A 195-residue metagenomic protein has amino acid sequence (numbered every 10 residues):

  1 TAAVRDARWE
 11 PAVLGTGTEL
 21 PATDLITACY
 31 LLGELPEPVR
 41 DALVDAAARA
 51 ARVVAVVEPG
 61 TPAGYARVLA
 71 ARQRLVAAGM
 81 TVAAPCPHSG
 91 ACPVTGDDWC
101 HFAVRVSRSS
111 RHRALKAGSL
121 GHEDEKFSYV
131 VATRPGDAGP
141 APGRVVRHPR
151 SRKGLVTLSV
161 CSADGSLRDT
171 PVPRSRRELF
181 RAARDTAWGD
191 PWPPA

Functional and structural regions predicted by a protein language model:
T1-A22: S-adenosyl-L-methionine
T23-V39, G60-T61: A short SAM/SAH-binding and catalytic strip from SAM-dependent methyltransferases
G33, P59-G64, P87-G90: Short "lid" loop at the C-terminus of a central beta-strand within the Rossmann-like core of SAM-dependent
P38-V56, A70, A77: A short glycine-rich, Lys/Arg-flanked "PGG" loop and its adjoining helix->strand segment in the class I
A50-A63, A83-A84: Conserved beta-strand signature within the Rossmann-like core of class I S-adenosyl-L-methionine
Y65-R72: Glycine-/Pro-rich loop/turn segments that contact NAD(P) or position catalytic residues in Rossmann-like domains
M80-G136: Class I S-adenosyl-L-methionine
H112-A195: C-terminal lobe and adjacent flexible extensions of AdoMet/dcAdoMet transferase-like proteins
